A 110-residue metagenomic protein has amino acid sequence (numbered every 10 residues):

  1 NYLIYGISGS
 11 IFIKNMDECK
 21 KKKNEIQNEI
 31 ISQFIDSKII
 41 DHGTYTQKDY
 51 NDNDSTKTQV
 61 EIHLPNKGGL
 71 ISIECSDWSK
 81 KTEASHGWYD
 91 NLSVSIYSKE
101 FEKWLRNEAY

Functional and structural regions predicted by a protein language model:
N1-L3: Compositionally biased P/S/T/G-rich terminal and signal peptide-adjacent segments that lie outside catalytic cores
S8-Y110: Non-cytosolic coordination micro-motifs
